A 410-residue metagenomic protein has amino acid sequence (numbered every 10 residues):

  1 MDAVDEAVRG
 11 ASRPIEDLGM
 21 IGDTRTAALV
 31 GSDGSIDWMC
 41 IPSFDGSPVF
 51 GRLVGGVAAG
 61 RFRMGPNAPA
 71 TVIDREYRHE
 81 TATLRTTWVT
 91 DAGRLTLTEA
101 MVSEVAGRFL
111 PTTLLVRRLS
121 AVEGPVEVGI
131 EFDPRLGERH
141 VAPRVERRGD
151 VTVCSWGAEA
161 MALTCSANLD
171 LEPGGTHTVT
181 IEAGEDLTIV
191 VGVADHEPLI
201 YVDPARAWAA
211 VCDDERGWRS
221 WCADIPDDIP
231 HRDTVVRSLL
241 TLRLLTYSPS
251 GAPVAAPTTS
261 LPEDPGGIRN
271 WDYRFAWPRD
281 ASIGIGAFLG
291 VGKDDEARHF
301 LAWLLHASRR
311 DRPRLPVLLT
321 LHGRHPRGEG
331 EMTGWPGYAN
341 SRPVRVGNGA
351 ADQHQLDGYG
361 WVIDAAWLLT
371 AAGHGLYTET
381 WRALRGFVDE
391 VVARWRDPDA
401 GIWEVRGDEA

Functional and structural regions predicted by a protein language model:
M1-A410: Acidic, mature catalytic/reactive cores of soluble proteins
